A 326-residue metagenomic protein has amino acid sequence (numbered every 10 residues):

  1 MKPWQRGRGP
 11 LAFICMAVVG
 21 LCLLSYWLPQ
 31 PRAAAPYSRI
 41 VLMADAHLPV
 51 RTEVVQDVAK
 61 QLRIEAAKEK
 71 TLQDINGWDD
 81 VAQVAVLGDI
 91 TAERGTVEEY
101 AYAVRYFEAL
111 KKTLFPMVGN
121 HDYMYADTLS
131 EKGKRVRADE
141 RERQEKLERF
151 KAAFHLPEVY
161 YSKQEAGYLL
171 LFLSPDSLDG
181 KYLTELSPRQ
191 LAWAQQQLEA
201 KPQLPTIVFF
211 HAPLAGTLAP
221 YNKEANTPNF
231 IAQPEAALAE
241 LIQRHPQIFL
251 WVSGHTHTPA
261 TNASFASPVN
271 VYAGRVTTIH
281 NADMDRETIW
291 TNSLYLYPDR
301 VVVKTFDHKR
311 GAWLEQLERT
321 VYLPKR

Functional and structural regions predicted by a protein language model:
K2-C15: N-terminal Sec-pathway targeting helices
I14-L23: Bacterial N-terminal signal peptides
L28-Y100: N-terminal active-site segment of His-dependent metallophosphoesterases
S38, A82, Y160, G167-L170 (+1 more regions): Alpha/beta-hydrolase fold active-site loops
L42-A44, Q83-D89, L114-N120, L173-S174 (+3 more regions): Active-site neighborhood of phospho(di)ester-bond hydrolases with catalytic His/Asp-centered motifs
H47-V50, I90-T91, D176-G180, A215-G216: A short, flexible beta-alpha/helix-coil linker loop
Q56, K60, L183-E185, K201-V252: Active-site-proximal segments of metal-dependent phosphoesterases and phosphodiesterases across multiple
T96-K201, A237, R244, T261-M284 (+3 more regions): Extended active-site neighborhood of metal-dependent phosphoesterases/phosphodiesterases
